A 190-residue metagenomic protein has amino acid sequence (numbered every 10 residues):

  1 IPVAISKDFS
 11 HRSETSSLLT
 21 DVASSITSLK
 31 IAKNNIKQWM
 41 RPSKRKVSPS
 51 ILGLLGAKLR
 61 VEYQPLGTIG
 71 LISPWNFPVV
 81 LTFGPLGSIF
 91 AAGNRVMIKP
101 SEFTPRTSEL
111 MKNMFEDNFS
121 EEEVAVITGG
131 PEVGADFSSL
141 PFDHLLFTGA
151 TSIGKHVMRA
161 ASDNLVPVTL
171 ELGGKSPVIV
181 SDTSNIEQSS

Functional and structural regions predicted by a protein language model:
I1-L59: N-terminal Rossmann-like NAD(P)+-binding subdomain of aldehyde/semialdehyde dehydrogenases
P2, S25-I26, A32, S108 (+4 more regions): A general structural signal for well-ordered alpha-helical segments in protein cores
I5, S108-M111, F137, V157: Hydrophobic packing residues within well-ordered alpha-helices of enzyme cores
S10, N34, Q38, E116-E121 (+1 more regions): Generic secondary-structure signature for well-ordered alpha-helical cores
L18-D21, E62, G129, D182: Residue-level signature of the cytosolic catalytic core of signaling kinases
S48-N118, L165, E187: Conserved small-residue-rich beta-alpha loop and adjacent elements that most often cradle the phosphate/pyrophosphate
T68, N118-S190: Conserved NAD(P)+-binding/catalytic subdomain of aldehyde/semialdehyde dehydrogenases
